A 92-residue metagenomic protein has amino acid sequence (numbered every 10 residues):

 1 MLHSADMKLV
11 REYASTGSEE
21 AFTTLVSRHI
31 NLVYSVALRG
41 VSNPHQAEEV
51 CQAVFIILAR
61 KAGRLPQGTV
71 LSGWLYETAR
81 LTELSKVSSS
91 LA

Functional and structural regions predicted by a protein language model:
L2, A14-T24, Y34-A53, G63-T69: Short, charged helix-capping/linker segments at alpha-helix termini
H3, N31, V87-S88: Intrinsic disorder/low-complexity signature
H3-L9: Acidic, Ser/Thr- and Pro/Gly-rich low-complexity regulatory segments
G17, H29, L91: Conserved functional loop/turn residues at catalytic and ligand-binding sites
L25, H29, V33, V54 (+2 more regions): Residue-level preference for hydrophobic side chains embedded in well-ordered alpha helices
R39-S42, R60-G68, E77-A92: Arg/Lys-rich amphipathic alpha helix in sigma70-family domain 2
